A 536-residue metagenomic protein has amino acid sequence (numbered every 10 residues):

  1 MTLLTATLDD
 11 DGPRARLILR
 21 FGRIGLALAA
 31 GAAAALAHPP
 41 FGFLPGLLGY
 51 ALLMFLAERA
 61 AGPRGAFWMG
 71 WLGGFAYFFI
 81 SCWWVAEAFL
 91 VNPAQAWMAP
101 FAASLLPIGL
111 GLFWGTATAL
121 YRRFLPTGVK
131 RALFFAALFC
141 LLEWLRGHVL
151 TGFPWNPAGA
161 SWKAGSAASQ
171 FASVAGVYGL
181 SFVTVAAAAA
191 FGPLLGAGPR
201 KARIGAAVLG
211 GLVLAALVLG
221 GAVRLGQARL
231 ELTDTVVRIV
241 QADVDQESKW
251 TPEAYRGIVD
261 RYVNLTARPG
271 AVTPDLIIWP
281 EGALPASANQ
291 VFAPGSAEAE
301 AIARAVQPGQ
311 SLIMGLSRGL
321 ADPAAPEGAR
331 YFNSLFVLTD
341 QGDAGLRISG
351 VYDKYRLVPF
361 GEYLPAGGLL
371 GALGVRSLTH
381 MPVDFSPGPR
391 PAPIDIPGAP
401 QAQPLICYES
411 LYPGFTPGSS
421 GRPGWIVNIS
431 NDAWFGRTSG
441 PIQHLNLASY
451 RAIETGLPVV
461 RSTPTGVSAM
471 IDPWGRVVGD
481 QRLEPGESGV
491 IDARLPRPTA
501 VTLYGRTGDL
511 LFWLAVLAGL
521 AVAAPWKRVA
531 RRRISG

Functional and structural regions predicted by a protein language model:
T2-L225, D260, R437-T438, A448-R451 (+3 more regions): Membrane-embedded alpha-helical bundles of multi-pass enzymes that act on lipidic or dolichyl-linked glycan substrates
H38-L53, Y77-W84, Q241-D243, P274-N289 (+2 more regions): Short, conserved active-site loops that position catalytic residues or coordinate cofactors/metal ions across diverse
F67-W68, R261-T266, G414-T416: Short, acidic/polar
A99-P107, V244-W250, R376: Short glycine/proline- and acidic residue-enriched helix-loop micro-motifs that form flexible lids or anion-recognition
A117, T266-A267, P391: Generic structural signal for well-ordered alpha-helices, preferentially at hydrophobic/aromatic core positions
A164-A168, L212-W279, A286-R304, Q310: Membrane-interface segments at or immediately adjacent to transmembrane helices that form the boundary between
P280-G536: Solvent-exposed soluble domains appended to multi-pass membrane proteins
